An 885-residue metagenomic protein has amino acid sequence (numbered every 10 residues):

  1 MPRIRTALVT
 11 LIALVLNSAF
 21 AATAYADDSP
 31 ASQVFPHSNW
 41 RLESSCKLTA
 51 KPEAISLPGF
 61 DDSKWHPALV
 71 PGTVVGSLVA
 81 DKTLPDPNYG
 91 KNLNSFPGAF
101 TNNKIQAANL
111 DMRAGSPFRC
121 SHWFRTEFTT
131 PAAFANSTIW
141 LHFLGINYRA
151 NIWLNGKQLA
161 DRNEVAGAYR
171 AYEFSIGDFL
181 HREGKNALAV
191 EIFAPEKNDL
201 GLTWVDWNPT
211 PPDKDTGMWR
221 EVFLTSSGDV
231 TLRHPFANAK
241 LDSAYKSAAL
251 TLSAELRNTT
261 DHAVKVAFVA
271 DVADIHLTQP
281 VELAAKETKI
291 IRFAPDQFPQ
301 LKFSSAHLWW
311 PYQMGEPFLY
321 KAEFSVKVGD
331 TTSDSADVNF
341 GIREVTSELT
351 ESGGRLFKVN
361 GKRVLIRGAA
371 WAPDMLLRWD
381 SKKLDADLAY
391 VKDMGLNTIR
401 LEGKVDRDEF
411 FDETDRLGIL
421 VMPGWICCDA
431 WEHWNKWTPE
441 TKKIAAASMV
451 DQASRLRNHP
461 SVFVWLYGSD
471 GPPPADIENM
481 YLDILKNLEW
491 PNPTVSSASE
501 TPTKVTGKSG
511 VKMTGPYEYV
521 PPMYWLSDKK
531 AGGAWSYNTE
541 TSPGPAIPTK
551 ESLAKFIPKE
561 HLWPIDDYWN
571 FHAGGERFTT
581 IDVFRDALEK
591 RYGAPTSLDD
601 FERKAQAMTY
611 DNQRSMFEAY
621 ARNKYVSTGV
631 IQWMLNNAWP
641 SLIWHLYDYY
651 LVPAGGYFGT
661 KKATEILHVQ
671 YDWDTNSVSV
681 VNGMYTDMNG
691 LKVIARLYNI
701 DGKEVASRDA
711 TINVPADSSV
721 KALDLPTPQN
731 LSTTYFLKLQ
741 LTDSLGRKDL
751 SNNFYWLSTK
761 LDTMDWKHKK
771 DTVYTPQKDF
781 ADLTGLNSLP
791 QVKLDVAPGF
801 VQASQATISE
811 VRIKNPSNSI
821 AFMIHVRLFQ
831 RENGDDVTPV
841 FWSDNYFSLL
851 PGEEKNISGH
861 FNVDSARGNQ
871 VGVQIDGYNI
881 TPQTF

Functional and structural regions predicted by a protein language model:
D27-H142, L200-M218, V230, A248 (+5 more regions): Extended carbohydrate-recognition surfaces in non-catalytic/accessory domains of CAZymes and lectin-like proteins
V34-F35, R41-A50, L69, T73 (+4 more regions): Substrate-binding clefts and catalytic carboxylate motifs of secreted carbohydrate-active enzymes
R41-K47, G76, R113-L232, T259-T260 (+4 more regions): Accessory beta-strand-rich segments of carbohydrate-active enzymes
H181-K185, S253-L349: Extended acidic/polar, glycine-enriched regions that form or flank non-catalytic beta-rich accessory modules
H276-S305, I700-S732, V837-V863: Intrinsically disordered, low-complexity Pro/Gly/Ser/Thr-rich segments with frequent PxxP/GP/PP motifs and embedded
K302-A336, T727-F780, T838, H860-F885: Terminal connector regions
S325-V391: N-terminal carbohydrate-binding accessory modules
T398-E576, M608, N612, S627 (+2 more regions): Substrate-binding/catalytic cleft of secreted carbohydrate-active enzymes, primarily glycoside hydrolases
